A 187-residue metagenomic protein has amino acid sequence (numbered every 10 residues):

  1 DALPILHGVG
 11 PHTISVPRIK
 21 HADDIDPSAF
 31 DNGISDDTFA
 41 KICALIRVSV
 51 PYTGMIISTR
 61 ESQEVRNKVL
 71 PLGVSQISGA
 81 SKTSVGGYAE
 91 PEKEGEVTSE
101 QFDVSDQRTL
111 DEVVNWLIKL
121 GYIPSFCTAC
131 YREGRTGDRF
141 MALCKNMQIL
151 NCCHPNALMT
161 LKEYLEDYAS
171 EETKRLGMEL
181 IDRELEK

Functional and structural regions predicted by a protein language model:
G8-K20, S81-A89: A glycine-rich, aromatic-flanked flexible loop/lid motif
P11-H12, K20, I25-N32: Glycine- and Gly-Pro-enriched alpha-helical subdomains that act as flexible, kink-prone "lid/hinge" or packing modules
H12-P17, T53-S58, I77-G79, S125: Hydrophobic faces of well-ordered beta-strands that scaffold small-molecule active sites in alpha/beta enzyme cores
F30-T38, Q101, S105: Alpha-helix N-cap and loop-to-helix initiation/capping positions
F39, C43-V50, I118: Surface-exposed amphipathic alpha-helices with a cationic face
I56-E61, Y131: Short catalytic/ligand-gating loop segments at beta-alpha or beta-beta junctions within enzyme catalytic domains
E64-N67, L72-S75, S81-K187: Radical SAM enzyme core and accessory elements
